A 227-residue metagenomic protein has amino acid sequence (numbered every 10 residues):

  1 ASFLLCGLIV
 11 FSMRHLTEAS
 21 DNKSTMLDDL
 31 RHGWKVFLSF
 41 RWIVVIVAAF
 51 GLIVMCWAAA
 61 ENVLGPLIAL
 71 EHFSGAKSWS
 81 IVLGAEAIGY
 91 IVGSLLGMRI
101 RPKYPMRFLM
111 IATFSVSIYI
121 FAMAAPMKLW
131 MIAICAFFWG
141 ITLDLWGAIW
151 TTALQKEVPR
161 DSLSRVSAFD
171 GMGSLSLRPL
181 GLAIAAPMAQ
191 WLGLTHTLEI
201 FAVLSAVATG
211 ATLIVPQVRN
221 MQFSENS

Functional and structural regions predicted by a protein language model:
S2-A19, A211-V215: C-terminal membrane-cytosol helix-exit motif in multi-pass small-molecule transporters
S2-F3, R31, L38, G65-S227: C-terminal transmembrane bundle of multi-pass solute transporters/carriers
H15-A48: Juxtamembrane intracellular "pre-TM" segments in multi-pass secondary transporters
N22, W57, M110-T113: A generic short alpha-helical patch detector that favors 3-5-residue windows in or near N-terminal regions
L38-W42, C56, A60, L163: Residues in soluble alpha-helical coiled-coils and helical-bundle/repeat scaffolds
V45-V54, D170, S174: Alpha-helical segments in transporter systems
A49-N62, L143, R178: Conserved extracellular-gate-facing transmembrane-helix segments in secondary transporters
